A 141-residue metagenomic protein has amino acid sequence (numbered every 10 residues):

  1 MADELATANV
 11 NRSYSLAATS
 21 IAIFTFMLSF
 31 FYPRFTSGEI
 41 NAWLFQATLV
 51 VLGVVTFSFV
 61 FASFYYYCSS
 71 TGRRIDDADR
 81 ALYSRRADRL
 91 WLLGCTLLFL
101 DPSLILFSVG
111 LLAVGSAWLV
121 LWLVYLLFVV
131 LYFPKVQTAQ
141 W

Functional and structural regions predicted by a protein language model:
M1-L16, N41-Q46: Cytosolic juxtamembrane helix and N-cap/initiation of the first transmembrane helix
E4, F26-P33, R73-R74, I105: Amphipathic, positively biased hydrophobic alpha-helical segments used for protein targeting and membrane insertion
N9-F30: The first (N-terminal) embedded transmembrane alpha-helix
I23-T36, Y65-S69: Membrane-helix interface motif
G38-W141: Alpha-helical transmembrane segments of integral membrane proteins
